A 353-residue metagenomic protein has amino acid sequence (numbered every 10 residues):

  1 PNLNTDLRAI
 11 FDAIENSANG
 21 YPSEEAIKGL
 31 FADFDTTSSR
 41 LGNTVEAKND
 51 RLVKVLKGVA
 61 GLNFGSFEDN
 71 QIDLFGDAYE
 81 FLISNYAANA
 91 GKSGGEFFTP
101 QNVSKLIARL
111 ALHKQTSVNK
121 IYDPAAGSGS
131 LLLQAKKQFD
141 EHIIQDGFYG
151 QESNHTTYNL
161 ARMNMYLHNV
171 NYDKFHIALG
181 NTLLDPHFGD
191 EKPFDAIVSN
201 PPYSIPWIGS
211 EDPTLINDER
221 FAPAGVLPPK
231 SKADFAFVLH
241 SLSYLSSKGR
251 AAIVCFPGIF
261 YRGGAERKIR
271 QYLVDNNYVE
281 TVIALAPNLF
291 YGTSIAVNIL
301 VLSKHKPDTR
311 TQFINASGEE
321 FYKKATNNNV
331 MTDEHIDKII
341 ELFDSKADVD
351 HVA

Functional and structural regions predicted by a protein language model:
P1-A111, Q115-T116, D173-L184, A284-N288 (+3 more regions): Non-catalytic, mostly N-terminal accessory regions of nucleic-acid modification and defense proteins
A47, N70, T99, S153 (+2 more regions): Catalytic cores of large soluble enzymes that bind and process phosphate-bearing ligands
N49-D50, F75, Y79, S130-L133 (+2 more regions): Short, flexible segments with low predicted structural confidence
L74, I121, P229-S231: Glycine-rich, flexible loop segments associated with nucleotide phosphate handling
S93-S199, S204-P206, E211-L215, F221-A224 (+4 more regions): Conserved S-adenosyl-L-methionine
D185, E191-A353: A conserved structural/catalytic subdomain of Rossmann-like adenosyl-cofactor enzymes
